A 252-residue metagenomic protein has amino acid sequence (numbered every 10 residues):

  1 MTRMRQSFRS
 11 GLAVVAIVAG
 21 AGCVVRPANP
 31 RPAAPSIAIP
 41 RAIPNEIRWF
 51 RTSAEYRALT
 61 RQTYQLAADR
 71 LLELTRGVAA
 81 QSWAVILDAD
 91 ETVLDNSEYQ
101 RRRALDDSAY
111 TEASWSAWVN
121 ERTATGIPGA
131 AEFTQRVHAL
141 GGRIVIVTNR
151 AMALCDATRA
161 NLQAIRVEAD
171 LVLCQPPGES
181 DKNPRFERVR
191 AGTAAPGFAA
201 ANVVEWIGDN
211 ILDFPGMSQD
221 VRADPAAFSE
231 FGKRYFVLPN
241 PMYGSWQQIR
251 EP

Functional and structural regions predicted by a protein language model:
T2-L12: Bacterial N-terminal signal peptides that target proteins for export
G11-A21: Bacterial N-terminal signal peptides
C23-L87, I249-P252: Non-catalytic pre-domain segments flanking phosphatase-related domains
A54, G142, A151, C155-P252: C-terminal cap/substrate-recognition subdomain and adjoining C-terminal extension of metal-dependent phosphatase-like
Q65, D69, P128, E132-Q135 (+1 more regions): Solvent-exposed, polar/charged alpha-helical surfaces in well-ordered, non-transmembrane soluble domains, broadly
T75-S82, V93-T125, A139: Active-site neighborhood of HAD-like aspartate-dependent phosphohydrolases
W83-V93, M152-L154: Acidic helix-start/capping segments at beta-turn-to-alpha-helix junctions
S116-V145, M152-A153: Short, acidic loop-to-helix structural element flanking the phosphoryl-transfer center in phosphate-processing enzymes
